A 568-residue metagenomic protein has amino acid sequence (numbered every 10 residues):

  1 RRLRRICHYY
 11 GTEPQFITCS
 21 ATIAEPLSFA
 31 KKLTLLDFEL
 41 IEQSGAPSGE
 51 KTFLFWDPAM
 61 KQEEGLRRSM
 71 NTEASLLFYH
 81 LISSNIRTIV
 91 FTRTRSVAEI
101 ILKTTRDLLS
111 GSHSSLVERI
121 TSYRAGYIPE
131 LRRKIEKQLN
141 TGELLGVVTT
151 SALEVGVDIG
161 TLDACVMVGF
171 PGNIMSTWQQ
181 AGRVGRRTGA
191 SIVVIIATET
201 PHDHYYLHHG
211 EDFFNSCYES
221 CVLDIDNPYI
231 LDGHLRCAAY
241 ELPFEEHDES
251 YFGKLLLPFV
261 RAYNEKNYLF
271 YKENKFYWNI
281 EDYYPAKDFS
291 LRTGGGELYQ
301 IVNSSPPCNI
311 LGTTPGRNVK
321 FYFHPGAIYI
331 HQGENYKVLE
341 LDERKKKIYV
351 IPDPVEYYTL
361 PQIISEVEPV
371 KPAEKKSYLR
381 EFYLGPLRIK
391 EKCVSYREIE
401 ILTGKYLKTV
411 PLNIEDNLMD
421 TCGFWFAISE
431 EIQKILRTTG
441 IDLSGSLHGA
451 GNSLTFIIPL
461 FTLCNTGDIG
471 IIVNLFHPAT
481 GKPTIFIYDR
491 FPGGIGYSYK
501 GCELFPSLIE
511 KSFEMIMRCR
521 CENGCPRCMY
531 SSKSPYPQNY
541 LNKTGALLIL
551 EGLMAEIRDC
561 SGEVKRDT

Functional and structural regions predicted by a protein language model:
R1-P14: Short, conserved "post-DEAD/DEAH" coupling segment immediately C-terminal to helicase motif II within the SF2/RecA-like
Q15-C19, I23-A98: Conserved interdomain linker/interface between the two RecA-like ATPase lobes of SF2 helicase motors
I17-T18, A197, A239, P243-F323 (+2 more regions): Extended, highly charged accessory segments
A21-L27, G45-G49, A59-Q62, T94-A98 (+8 more regions): Conserved nucleotide-binding/hydrolysis micro-motifs of P-loop NTPases
V97-V117: Conserved helicase motor "Helicase C" RecA-like lobe of SF1/SF2 P-loop NTPases
Y127-T149: Conserved helicase ATPase core of P-loop NTP-dependent helicases/translocases
L153-G169, I192-V194: A short beta-strand element within the Helicase C-terminal
S176-C221: Conserved segment of the helicase C-terminal RecA-like domain
